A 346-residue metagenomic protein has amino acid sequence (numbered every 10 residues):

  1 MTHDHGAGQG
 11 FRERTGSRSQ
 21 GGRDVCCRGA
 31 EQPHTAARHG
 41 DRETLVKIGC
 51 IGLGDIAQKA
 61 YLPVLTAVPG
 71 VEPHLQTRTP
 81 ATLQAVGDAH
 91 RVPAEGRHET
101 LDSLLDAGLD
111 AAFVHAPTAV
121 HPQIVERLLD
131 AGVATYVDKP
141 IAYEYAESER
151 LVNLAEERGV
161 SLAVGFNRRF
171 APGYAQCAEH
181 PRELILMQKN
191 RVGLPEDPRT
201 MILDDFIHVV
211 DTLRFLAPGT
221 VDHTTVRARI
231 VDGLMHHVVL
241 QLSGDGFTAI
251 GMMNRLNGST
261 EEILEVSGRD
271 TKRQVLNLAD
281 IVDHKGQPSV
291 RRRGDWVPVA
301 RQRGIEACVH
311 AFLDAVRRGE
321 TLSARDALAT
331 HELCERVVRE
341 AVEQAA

Functional and structural regions predicted by a protein language model:
T15-S19: Serine residues within intrinsically disordered or low-complexity segments
G21-A30, T35-G40, L75, A89 (+4 more regions): C-terminal helix-rich "cap/oligomerization" subdomain common to oxidoreductases
C27, A37-R91, L313: N-terminal Rossmann-like dinucleotide-binding module
A57, V137, L162-V164: Hydrophobic residues in well-ordered beta-strands that form the structural core
H90-Y136, P140-R150: Beta-loop-alpha module in the N-terminal Rossmann-like domain of NAD(P)-dependent dehydrogenases, especially those
A142-L194: A contiguous active-site-proximal alpha/beta segment in oxidoreductase catalytic domains
G193-E261: Rossmann-like dinucleotide-binding domain that binds NAD(P)(H)
F247-H310, S323: NAD(P)-dinucleotide binding in Rossmann-like oxidoreductases
